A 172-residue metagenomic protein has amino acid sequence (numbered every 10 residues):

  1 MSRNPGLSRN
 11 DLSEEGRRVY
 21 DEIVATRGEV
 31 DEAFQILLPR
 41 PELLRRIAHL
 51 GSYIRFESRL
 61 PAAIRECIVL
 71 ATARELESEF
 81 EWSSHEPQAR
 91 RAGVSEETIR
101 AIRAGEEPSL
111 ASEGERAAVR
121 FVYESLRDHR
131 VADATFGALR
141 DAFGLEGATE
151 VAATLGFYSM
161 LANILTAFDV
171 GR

Functional and structural regions predicted by a protein language model:
M1-R172: Hydrophobic alpha-helical segments
